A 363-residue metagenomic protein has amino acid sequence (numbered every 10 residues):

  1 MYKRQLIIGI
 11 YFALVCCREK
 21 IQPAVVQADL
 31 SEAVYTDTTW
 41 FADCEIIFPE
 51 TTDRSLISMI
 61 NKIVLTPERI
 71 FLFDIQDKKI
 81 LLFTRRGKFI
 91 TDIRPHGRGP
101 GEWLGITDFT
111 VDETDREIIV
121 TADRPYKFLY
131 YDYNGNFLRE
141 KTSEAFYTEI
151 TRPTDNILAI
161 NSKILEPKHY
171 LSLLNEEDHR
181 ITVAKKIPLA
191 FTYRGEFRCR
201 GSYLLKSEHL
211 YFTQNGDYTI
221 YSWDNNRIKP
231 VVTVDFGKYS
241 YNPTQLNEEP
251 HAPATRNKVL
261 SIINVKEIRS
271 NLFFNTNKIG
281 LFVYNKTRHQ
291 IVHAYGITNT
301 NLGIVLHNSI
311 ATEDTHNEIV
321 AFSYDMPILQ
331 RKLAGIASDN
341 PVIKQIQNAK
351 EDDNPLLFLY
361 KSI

Functional and structural regions predicted by a protein language model:
K20-E50: Blade/loop signatures of beta-propeller domains
E45-K78: Beta-strand-rich domains and repeat architectures in extracellular enzymes and scaffolds, especially beta-propellers
E50-R54, K88-D115, T121-A122: Blade-loop segments of beta-propeller domains
T51-D53, R94-E102, T142-E149, I187-Y193 (+2 more regions): Short coil/turn segments at the loop-to-beta-strand junctions that recur within blades of beta-propeller repeat folds
M59-K62, L104-F109, A145-P153, R194-S202 (+2 more regions): Repeated scaffold domains used in trafficking and secretory/extracellular systems, primarily beta-propellers
R69-I75, R116-A122, D155-I164, L204-Y221 (+2 more regions): Short beta-strand elements that form the blades of beta-propeller/WD-repeat-like and other beta-sheet-rich scaffold
G105, D123-H169, V183-T192: Asp-box/WD-like beta-propeller blade repeats and closely related beta-sheet repeat scaffolds
V232-T255, R288-H316, Q330: Conserved blade-ending motifs and adjacent loop-strand segments that build the rim/top face of beta-propeller domains
